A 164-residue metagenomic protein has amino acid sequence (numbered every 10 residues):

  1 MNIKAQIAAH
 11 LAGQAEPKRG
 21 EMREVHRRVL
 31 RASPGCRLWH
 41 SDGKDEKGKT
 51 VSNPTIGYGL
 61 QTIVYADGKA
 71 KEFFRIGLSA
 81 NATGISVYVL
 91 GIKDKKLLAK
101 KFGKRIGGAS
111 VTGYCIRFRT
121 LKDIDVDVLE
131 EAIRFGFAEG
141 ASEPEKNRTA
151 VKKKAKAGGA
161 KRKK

Functional and structural regions predicted by a protein language model:
M1-K164: Charge-dense, helix-prone N-terminal extensions
